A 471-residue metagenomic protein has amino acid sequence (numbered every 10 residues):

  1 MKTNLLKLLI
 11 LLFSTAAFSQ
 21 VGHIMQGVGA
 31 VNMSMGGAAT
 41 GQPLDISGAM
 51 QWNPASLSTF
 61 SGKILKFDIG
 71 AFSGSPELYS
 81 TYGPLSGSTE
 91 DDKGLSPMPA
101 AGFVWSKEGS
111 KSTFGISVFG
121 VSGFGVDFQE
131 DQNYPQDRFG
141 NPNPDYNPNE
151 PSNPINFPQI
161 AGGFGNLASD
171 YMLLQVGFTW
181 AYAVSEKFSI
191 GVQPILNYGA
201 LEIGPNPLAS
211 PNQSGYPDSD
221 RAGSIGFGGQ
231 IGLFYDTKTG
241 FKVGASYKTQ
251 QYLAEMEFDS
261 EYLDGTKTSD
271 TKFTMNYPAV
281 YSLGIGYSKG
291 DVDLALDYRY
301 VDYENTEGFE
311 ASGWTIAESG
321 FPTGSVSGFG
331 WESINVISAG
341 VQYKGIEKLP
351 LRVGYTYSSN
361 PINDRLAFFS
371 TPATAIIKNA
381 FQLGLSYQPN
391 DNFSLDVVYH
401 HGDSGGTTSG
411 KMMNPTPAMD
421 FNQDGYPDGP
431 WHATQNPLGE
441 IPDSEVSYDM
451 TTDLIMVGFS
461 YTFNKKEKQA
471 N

Functional and structural regions predicted by a protein language model:
K2-L11: Sec-dependent signal peptide recognition, specifically the positively charged N-region followed immediately by
L12, V28, F60-G62: A generic structural signal for short, non-catalytic loop/turn and secondary-structure boundary residues
T15-S19: Sec/Tat signal peptide C-region and signal peptidase I cleavage site
Q20-G36, T40, S96-N471: Outer-membrane beta-barrel porins/channels
P43-W52, L57-R138: Outer-membrane beta-barrel translocator/receptor signature
